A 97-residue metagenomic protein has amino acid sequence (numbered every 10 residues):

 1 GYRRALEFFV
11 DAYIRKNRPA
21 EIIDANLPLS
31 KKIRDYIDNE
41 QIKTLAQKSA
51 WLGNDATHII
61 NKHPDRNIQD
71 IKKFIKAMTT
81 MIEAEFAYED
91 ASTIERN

Functional and structural regions predicted by a protein language model:
G1-P19, A56: Hydrophobic alpha-helical packing segments in soluble, helical-rich domains
G1-Y2, A25, L29, I71: Short, conserved alpha-helical segments within structured domains
R4, R15, D38, Y88-D90: Intrinsically disordered, low-complexity regions enriched in small/polar residues
D11-Q47, W51: Short, charged amphipathic alpha-helical segments flanked by flexible coils
K43-R96: Charge-enriched, short contiguous segments at helix-coil
